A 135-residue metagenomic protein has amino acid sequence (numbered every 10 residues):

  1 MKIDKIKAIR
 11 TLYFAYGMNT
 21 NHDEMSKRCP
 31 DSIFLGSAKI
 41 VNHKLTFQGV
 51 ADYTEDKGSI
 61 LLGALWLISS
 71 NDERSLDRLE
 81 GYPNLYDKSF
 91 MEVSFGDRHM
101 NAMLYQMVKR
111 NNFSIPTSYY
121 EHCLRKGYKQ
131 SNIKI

Functional and structural regions predicted by a protein language model:
K2-I135: Glycine-aromatic micro-motifs
